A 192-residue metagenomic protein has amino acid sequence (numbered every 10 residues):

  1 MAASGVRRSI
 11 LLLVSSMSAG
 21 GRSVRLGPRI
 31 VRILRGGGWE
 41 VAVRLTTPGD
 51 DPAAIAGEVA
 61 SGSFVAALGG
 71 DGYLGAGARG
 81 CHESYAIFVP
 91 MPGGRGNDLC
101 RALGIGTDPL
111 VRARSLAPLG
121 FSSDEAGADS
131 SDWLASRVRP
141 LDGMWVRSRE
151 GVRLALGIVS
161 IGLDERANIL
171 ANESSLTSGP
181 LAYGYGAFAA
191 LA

Functional and structural regions predicted by a protein language model:
M1-L68, G75, R79-E83, F121 (+1 more regions): ATP/NTP phosphate-donor binding region
G37, R44-T46, H82-V89, G93-A192: Catalytic core of DAGKc-family lipid kinases
G69-D71, G94: A short acidic Gly-Thr/Ser loop motif
